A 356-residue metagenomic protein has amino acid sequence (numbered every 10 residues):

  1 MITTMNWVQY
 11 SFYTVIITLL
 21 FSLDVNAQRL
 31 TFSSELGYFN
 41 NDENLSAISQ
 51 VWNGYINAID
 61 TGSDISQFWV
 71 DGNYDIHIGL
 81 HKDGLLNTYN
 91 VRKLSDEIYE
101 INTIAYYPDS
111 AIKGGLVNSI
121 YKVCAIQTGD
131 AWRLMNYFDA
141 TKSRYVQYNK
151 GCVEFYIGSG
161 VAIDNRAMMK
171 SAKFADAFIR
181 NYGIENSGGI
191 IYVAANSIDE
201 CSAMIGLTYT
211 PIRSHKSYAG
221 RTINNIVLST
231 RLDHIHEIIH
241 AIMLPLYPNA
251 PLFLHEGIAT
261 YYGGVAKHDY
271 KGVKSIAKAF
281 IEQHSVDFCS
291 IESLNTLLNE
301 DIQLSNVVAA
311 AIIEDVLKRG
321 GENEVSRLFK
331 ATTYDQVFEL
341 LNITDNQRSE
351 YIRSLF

Functional and structural regions predicted by a protein language model:
T3-F12: Bacterial N-terminal signal peptides that target proteins for export
S11-S22: Bacterial N-terminal signal peptides
L23-A27: Sec/Tat signal peptide C-region and signal peptidase I cleavage site
Q28-Y55, I59-M169, Y182-S187, I198-E200 (+2 more regions): Non-catalytic architectural context of zinc metalloproteases
F39-Q50, V161-K173, L228-D233, P248-N249 (+4 more regions): Soluble non-cytosolic domains of exported or imported proteins
S49-I56, M168-D176, I235-I239, H255-T260 (+2 more regions): Extracytoplasmic/secreted envelope proteins and their assembly/folding machinery, especially bacterial periplasmic
Y145-P251, Q336-L340: Juxtacatalytic substrate-recognition/specificity segment
N225-S229, N249-F356: Acidic/His/Gly-enriched intrinsically disordered linker/tail segments that often contain short helix/coil "MoRF-like"
